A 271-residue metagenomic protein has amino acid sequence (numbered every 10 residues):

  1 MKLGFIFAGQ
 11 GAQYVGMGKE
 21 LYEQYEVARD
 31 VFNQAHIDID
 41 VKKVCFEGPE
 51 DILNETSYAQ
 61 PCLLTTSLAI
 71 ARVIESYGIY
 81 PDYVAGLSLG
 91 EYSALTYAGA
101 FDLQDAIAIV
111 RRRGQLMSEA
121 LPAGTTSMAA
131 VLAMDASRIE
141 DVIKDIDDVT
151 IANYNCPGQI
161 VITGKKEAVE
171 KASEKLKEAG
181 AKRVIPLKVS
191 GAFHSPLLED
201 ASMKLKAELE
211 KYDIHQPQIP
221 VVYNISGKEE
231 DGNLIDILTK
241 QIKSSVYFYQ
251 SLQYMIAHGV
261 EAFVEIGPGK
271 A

Functional and structural regions predicted by a protein language model:
M1-R138, R183, L187, A262-A271: FabD-like malonyl-/acyl-CoA
Q10-A12, I37-K42, A98-S244: Alpha/beta catalytic cores of group-transfer enzymes, especially the acyltransferase/condensing modules of polyketide
G16, S67, N233-L238, H258: Short, local alpha-helical segments
V27, T65-T66, A168, K204 (+1 more regions): Charged catalytic carboxylate motif
E75, K177, I256-A257: Non-catalytic positions within long, well-ordered alpha-helices that form the structural scaffold/packing of enzyme
S244-V260: A short, acidic, amphipathic alpha-helical segment used as a generic capping/interface helix at domain edges
